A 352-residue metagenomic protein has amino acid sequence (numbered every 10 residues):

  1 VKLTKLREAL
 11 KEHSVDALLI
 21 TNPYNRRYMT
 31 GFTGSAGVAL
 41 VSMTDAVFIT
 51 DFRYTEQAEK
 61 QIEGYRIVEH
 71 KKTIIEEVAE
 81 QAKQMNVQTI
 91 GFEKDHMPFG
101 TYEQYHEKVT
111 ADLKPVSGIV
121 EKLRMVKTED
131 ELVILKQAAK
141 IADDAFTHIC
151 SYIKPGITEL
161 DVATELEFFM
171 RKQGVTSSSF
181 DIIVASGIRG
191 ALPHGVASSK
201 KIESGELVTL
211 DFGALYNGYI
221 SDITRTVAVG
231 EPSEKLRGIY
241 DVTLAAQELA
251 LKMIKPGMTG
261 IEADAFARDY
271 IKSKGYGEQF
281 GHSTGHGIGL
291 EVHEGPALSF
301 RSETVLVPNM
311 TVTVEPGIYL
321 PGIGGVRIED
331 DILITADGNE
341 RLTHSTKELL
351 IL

Functional and structural regions predicted by a protein language model:
V1-L352: Active-site neighborhoods and metal-handling regions in enzymes and metal-associated proteins
